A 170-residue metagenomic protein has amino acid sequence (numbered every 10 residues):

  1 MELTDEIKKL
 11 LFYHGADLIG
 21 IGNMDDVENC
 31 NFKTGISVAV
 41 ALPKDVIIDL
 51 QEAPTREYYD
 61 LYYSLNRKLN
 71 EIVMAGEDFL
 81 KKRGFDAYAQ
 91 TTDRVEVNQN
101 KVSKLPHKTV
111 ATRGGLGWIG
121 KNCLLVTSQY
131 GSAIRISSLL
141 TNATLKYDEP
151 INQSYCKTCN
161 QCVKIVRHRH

Functional and structural regions predicted by a protein language model:
M1-M74: Non-catalytic, usually N-terminal nucleic-acid engagement modules in DNA/RNA processing proteins
D26-C30, Y58, S64-H170: Catalytic cores of enzyme domains
